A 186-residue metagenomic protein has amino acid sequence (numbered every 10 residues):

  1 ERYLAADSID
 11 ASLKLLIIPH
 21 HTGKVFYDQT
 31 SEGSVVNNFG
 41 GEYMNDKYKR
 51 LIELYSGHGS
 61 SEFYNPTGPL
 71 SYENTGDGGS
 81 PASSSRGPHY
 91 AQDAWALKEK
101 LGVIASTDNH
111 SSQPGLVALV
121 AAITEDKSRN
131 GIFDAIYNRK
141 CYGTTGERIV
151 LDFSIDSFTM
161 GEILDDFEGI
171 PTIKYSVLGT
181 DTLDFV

Functional and structural regions predicted by a protein language model:
E1-D7, G41-E42, A91-Q92: Short amphipathic alpha-helical segments and helix-helix/interface helices
E1-S34, S106: A metal-dependent hydrolase metal-coordination microenvironment
I9, V25-Y27, Y48-R50, Y55-A82 (+1 more regions): C-terminal functional module detector
S34-E42, P88-H89: Alpha-helical scaffolding within the catalytic cores of extracellular/periplasmic polymer-degrading hydrolases
Y43-K47: Conserved catalytic cores of very large enzyme subunits
